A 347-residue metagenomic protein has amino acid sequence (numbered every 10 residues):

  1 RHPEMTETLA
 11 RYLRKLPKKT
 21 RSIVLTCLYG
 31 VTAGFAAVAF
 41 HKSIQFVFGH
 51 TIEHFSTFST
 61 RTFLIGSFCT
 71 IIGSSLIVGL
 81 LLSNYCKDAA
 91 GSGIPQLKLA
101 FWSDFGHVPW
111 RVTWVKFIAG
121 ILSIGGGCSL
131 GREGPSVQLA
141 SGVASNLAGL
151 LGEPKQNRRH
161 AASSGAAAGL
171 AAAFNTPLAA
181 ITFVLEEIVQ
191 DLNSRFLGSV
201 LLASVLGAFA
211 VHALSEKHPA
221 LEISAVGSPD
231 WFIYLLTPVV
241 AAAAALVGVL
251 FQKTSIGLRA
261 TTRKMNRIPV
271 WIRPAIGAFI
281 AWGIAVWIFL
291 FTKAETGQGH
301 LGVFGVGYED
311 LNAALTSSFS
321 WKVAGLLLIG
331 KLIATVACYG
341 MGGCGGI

Functional and structural regions predicted by a protein language model:
R1-I347: Alpha-helical transmembrane segments and immediately membrane-proximal extracytoplasmic
